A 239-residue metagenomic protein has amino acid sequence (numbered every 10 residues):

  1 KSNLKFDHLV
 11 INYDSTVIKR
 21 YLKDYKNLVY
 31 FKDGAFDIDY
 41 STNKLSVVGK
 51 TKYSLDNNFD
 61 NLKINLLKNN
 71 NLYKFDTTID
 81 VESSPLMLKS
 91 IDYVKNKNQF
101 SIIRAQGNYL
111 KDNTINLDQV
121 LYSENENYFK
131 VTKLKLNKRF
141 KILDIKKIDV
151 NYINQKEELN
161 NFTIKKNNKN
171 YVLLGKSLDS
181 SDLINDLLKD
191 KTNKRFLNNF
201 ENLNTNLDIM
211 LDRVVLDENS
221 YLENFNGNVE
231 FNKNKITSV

Functional and structural regions predicted by a protein language model:
K1-V239: Membrane-proximal interfacial segments on either side of biological membranes
